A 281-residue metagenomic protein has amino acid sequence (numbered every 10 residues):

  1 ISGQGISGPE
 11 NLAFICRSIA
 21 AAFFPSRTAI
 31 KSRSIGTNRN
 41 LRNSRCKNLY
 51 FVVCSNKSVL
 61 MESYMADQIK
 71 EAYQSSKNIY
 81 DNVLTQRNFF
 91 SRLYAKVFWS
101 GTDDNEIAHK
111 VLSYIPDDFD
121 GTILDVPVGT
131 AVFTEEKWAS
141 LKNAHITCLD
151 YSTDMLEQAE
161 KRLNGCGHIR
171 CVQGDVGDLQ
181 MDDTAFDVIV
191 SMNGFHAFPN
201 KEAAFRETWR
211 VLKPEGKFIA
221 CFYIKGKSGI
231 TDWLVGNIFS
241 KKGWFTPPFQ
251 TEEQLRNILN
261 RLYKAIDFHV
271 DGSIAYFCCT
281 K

Functional and structural regions predicted by a protein language model:
E62-D117, V132-E136, M155, G236: Conserved class I S-adenosyl-L-methionine
T122-D178: Class I SAM-dependent methyltransferase SAM/SAH-binding core
G177-I189: A short acidic, Gly/Pro-enriched loop at the edge of an enzyme's catalytic core that lines a small-molecule cofactor
V188-N200: A short SAM/SAH-binding and catalytic strip from SAM-dependent methyltransferases
E202-P214: A short glycine-rich, Lys/Arg-flanked "PGG" loop and its adjoining helix->strand segment in the class I
I219-K241: Conserved class I S-adenosyl-L-methionine
T246-L262: Short alpha-helix
L262-K281: Core SAM-dependent methyltransferase catalytic element
